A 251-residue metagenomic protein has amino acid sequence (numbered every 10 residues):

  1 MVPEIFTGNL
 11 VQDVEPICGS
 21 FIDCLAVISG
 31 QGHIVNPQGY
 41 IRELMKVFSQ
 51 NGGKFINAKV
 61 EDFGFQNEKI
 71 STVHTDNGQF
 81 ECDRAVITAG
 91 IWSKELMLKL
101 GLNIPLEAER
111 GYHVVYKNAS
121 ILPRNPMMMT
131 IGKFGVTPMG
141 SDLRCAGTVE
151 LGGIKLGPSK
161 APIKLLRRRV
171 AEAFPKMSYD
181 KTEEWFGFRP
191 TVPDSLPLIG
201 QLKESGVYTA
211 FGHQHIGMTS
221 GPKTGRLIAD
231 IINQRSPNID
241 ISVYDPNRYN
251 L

Functional and structural regions predicted by a protein language model:
M1-F6, D13: FAD-binding core/adjacent interface of flavoenzyme oxidoreductases
V2-E4, K54, N103, D180: Conserved beta-strand segments of alpha/beta enzyme cores
P3, P37, T130-I131, A171-L251: C-terminal catalytic lobe of FAD-dependent flavoproteins
T7-G8, I56-K59, E183-W185: Short loop/edge segments at beta-strand edges and connector loops that shape dinucleotide/nucleotide cofactor-binding
N9, I91-W92, K223: Alpha-helix/helix-capping structural signal
C18-R84: Helical element adjacent to the flavin cofactor pocket in flavoenzyme catalytic cores
V47, K99, I231-R235: Active-site catalytic microenvironments for nucleophilic, acid-base chemistry
G64-F65, K69, Q79-G206: Active-site substrate-recognition segment that forms the wall of the catalytic cavity or substrate channel
